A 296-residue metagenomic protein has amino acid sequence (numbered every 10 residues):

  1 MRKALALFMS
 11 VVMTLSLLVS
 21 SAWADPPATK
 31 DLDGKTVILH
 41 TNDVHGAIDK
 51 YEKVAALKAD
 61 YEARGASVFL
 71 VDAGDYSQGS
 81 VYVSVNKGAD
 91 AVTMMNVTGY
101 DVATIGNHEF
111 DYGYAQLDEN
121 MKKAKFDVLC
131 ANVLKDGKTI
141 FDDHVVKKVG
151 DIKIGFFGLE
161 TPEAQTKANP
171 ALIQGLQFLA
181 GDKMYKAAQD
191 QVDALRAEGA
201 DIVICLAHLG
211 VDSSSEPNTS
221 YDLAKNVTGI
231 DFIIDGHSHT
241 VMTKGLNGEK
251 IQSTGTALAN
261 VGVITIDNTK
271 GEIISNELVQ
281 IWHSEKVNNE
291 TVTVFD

Functional and structural regions predicted by a protein language model:
M1-F8: Positively charged n-region of N-terminal signal peptides that target proteins for export
S20-W23: Sec/Tat signal peptide C-region and signal peptidase I cleavage site
D25-K286, T291-T293: Acidic, metal/ion-coordinating pockets
